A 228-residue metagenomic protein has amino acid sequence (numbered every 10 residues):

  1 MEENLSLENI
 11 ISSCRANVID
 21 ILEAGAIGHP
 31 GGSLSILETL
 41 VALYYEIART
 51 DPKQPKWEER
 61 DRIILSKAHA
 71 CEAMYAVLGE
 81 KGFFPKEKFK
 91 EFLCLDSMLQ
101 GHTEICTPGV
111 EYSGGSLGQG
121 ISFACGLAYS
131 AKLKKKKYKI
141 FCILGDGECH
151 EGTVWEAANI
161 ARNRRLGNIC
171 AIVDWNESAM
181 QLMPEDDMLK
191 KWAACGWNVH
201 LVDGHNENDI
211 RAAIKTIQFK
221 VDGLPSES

Functional and structural regions predicted by a protein language model:
M1-C14: N-terminal hydrophobic or amphipathic helices/low-complexity stretches enriched in small/hydrophobic/Pro/Gly
I11-I27, D174-W175: N-terminal capping segment at the start of a domain
V18-I21, S33-N163: Cofactor-binding active-site loop characterized by glycine-rich and histidine/acidic residues
A26-L34: Structural motif
P30, C142-L144, V199-D203: Short catalytic-loop micro-motif centered on adjacent basic/acidic residues
P30, K88-F89, P225-S228: Flexible, glycine/charged-enriched surface loops at secondary-structure junctions
C94-C106, L127-Y129, L133-Y138, V154-S228: Thiamine diphosphate
